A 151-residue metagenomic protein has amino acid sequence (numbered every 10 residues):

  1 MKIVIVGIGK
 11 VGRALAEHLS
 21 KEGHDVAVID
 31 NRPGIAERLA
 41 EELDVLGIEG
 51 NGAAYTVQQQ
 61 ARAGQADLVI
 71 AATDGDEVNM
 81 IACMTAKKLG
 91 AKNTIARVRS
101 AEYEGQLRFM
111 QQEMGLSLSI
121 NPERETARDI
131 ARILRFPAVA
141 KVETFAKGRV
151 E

Functional and structural regions predicted by a protein language model:
M1-E151: Cytosolic regulatory regions of ion transport systems
